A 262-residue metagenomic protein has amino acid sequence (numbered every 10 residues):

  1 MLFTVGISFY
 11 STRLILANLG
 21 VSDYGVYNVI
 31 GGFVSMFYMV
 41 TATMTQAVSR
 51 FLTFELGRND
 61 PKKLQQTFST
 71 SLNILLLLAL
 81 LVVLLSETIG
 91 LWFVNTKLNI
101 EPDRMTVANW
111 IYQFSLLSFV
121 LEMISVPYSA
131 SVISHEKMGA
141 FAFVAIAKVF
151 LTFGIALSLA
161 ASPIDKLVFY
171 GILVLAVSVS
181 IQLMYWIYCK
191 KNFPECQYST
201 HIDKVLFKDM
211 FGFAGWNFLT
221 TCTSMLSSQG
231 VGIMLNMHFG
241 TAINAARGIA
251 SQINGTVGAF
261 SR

Functional and structural regions predicted by a protein language model:
M1, V5, G31-S35, T70 (+6 more regions): Residue-level recognition of pore/gate-forming positions within transmembrane alpha-helices of multi-pass
M1-F54, V83-E87, T152-F153, G212-T241 (+1 more regions): Signature of the first transmembrane helix
N28, K62-L77, F211: Interfacial transmembrane-helix starts/ends
A42-R58, S134, F193-P194, N254-R262: Helix-loop junctions and terminal segments of transmembrane helices in multi-pass membrane transport/translocation
V83-P102: Short membrane-interface helical motifs at transmembrane helix boundaries in multi-pass membrane transporters
Q113, A142-N192, D209-F213, N244-N254: Hydrophobic alpha-helical transmembrane segments
L117-A145, V168: Membrane-interface junctions at transmembrane-helix termini in multi-pass inner-membrane proteins
L167-G171, Y185-Q229, I233, A242: Interhelical loop/hinge segments that connect adjacent transmembrane helices in multipass membrane
